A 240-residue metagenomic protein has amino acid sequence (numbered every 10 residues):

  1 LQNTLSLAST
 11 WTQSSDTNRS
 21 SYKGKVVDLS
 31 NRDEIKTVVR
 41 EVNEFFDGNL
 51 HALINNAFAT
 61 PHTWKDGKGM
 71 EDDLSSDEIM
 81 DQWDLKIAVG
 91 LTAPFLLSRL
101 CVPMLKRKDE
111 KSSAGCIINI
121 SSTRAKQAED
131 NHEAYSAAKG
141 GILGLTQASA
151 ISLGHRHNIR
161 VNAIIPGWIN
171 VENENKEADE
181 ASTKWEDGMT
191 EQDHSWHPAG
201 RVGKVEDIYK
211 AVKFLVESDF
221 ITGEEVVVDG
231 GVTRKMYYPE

Functional and structural regions predicted by a protein language model:
K36, F58-D84, P103, R107-S113 (+2 more regions): Conserved mid-core segment of classical short-chain dehydrogenase/reductases
R40-E44, F58, L85-K111, A150-H155 (+1 more regions): Amphipathic alpha-helical dimer-interface segment in Rossmann-like NAD(P)H-dependent oxidoreductases
E71-F95, I118, Y135, I142 (+1 more regions): Catalytic Tyr-X3-Lys loop
S98, A138, T146: Active-site helix of classical SDR
A114, H155-R160, T222-E224: Short, small/polar-rich loop/turn modules that mediate ligand/substrate recognition or access, typified
S122: Residue(s) in the substrate-gating loop at a strand-loop-helix junction that position the organic substrate next
A128-S136, A148: Active-site loop-to-helix junction immediately N-terminal to the catalytic Tyr of the SDR YXXXK motif in Rossmann-fold
R201-V228, T233, P239: C-terminal substrate-recognition "lid" of short-chain dehydrogenase/reductases
